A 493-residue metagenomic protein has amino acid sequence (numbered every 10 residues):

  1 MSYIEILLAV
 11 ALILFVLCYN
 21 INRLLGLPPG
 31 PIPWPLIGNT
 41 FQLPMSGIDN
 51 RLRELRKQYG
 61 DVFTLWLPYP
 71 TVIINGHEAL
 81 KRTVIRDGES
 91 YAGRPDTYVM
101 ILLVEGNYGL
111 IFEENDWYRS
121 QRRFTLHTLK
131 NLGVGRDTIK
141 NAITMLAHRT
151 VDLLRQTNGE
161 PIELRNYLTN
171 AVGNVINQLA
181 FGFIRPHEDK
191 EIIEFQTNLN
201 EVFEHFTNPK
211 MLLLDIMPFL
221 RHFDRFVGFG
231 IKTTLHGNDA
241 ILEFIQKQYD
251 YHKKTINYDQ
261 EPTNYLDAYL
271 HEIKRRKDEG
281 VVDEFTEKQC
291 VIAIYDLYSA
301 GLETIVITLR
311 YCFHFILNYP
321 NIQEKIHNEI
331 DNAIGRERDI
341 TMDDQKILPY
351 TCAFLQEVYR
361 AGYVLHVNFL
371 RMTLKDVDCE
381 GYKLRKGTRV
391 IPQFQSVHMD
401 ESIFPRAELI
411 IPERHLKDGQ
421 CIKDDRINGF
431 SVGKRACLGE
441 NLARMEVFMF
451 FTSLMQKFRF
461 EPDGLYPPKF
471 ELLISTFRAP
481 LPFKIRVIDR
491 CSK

Functional and structural regions predicted by a protein language model:
M1-F15, A268-H271, R389, R459 (+1 more regions): C-terminal helix/juxtamembrane-tail motif
S2-G106, S120, T144-D152, K232 (+5 more regions): N-terminal membrane-proximal hinge/A-helix region immediately C-terminal to the signal-anchor transmembrane segment
L25-P28, L43-M45, N131-I139, T233 (+4 more regions): Conserved, non-catalytic sequence blocks in retroelement Pol enzymes and Pol-derived host proteins
P29-G30, I73-T83, A92, G182-H187 (+3 more regions): Classical protein tyrosine phosphatase
T40-G60, E243, D339-G381, E401 (+1 more regions): Conserved cytochrome P450 K-helix E-x-x-R motif and the immediately C-terminal K′/meander segment
A92, P320-I322, K423, E440-F477: Cytochrome P450 heme-binding "Cys pocket" and the immediately downstream C-terminal segment
R94-L102, R136-I307, K325: Cytochrome P450 heme-thiolate monooxygenase catalytic core
P392-G419: Conserved cytochrome P450 K-helix/beta-meander segment immediately N-terminal to the heme-binding cysteine loop
